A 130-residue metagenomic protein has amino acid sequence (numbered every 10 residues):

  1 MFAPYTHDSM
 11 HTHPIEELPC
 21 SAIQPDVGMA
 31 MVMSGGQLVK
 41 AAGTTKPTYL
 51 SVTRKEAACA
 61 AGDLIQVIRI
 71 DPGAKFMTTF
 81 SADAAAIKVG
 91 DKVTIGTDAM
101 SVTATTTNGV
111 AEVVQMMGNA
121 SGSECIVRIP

Functional and structural regions predicted by a protein language model:
M1-P130: Surface-exposed, low-hydrophobicity beta-strand/loop segments enriched in small/polar/acidic residues
